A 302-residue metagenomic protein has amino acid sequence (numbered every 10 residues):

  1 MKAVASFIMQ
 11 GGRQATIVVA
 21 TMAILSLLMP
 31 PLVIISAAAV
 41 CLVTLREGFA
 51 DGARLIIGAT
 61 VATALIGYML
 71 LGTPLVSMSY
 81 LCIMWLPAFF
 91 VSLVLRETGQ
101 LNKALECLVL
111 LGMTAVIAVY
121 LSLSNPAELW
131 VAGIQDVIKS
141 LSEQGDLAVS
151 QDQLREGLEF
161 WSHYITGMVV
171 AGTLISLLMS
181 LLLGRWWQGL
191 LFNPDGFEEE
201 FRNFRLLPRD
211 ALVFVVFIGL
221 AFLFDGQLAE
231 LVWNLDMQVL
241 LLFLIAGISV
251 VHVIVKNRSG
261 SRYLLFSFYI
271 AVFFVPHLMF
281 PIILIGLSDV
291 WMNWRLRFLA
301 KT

Functional and structural regions predicted by a protein language model:
M1-L55, A62, S259-F268: Hydrophobic transmembrane alpha-helices
L32-S92, I285, D289: Alpha-helical membrane segments and adjacent membrane-interface helices in multi-pass membrane proteins
R54-T63, E106-T114, M237, S261-V272 (+1 more regions): Central hydrophobic cores of alpha-helical transmembrane segments in multi-pass integral membrane proteins
G67-L70, S79-S122: Short helix-perturbing small/polar motifs within transmembrane alpha-helices
A118-Y164: Membrane-interface interhelical loops and short interface/amphipathic helices in multi-pass inner-membrane
V169-F192: Transmembrane alpha-helical segments in integral membrane proteins
L191-G247: Small-residue-rich helix-loop
E230-T302: Long, positively charged, glycine-interspersed low-complexity recognition regions
